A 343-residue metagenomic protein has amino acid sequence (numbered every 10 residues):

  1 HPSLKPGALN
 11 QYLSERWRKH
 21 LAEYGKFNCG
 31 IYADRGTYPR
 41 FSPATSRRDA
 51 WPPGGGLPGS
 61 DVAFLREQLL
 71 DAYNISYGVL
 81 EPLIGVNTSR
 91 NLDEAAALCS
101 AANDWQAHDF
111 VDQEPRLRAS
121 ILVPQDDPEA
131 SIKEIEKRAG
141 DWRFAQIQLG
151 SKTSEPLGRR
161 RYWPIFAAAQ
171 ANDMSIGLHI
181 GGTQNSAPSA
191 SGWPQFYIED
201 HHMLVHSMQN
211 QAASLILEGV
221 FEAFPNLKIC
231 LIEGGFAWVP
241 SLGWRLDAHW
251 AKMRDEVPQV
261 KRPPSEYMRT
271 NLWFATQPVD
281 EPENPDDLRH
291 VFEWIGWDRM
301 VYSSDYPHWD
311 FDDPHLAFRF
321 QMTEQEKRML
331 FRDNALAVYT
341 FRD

Functional and structural regions predicted by a protein language model:
H1-D343: Helix-coil boundary/capping segments in enzymes
